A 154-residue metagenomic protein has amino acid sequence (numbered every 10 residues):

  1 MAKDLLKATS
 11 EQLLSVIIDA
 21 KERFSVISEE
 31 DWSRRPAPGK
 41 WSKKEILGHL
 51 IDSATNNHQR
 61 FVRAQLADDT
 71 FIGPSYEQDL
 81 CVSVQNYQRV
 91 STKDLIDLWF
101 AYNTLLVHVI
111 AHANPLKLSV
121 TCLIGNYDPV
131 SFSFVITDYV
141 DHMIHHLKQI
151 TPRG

Functional and structural regions predicted by a protein language model:
M1-D19: Extreme N-terminal tail/first-helix region
K3-K7, S91-I96, I136: Active-site rim elements
E11, S33-Q78, V107, T121-G154: Short, contiguous alpha-helical
S15-D31: N-terminal first-folded block
V16, R23, C81-S119: Acidic/histidine-rich alpha-helical segments that form the ligand environment of transition-metal centers
V26-E29, H112-P115, P152: Secondary-structure boundary motif
S28, A37, I72, S83 (+1 more regions): Glycine-rich, flexible loop/turn motifs
E30-R35, S91-L95: Short helix-to-loop capping/linker segments positioned immediately adjacent to catalytic or ligand/cofactor-binding
